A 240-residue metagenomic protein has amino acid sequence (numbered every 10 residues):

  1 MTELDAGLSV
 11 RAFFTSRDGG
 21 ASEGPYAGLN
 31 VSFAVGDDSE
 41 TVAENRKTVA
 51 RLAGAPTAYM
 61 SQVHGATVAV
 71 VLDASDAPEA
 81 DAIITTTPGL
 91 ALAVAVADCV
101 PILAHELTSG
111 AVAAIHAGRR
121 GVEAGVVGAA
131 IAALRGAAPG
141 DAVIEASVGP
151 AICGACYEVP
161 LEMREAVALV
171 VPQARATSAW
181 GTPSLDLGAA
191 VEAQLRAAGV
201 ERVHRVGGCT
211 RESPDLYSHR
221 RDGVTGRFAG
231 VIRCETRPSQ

Functional and structural regions predicted by a protein language model:
M1-Q240: Active-site microenvironment for binding and transforming phosphate-containing groups
